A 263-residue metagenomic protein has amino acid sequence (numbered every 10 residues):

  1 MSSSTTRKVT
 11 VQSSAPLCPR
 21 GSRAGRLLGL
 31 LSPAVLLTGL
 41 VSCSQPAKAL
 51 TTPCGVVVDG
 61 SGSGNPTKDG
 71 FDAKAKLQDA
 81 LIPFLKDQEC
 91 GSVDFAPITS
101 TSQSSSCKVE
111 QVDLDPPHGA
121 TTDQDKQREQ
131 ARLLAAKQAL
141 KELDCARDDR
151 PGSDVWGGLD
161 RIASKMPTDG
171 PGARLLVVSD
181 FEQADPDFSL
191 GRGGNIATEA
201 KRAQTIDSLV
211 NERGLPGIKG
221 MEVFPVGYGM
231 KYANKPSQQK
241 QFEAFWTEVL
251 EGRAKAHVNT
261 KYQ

Functional and structural regions predicted by a protein language model:
S4-L31: Bacterial N-terminal signal peptides that target proteins for export
G39-S42: C-terminal motif of bacterial Sec signal peptides marking the signal peptidase cleavage site
S44-P46: Bacterial signal peptide processing site
L50-G119, R174-L176: Von Willebrand factor
T51-V56, C90-F95, A173-L175, P216-M230 (+1 more regions): Hydrophobic beta-strand segments of well-ordered beta-sheets in folded domains
G119-P171: Von Willebrand factor
E182-Q238: VWA/integrin I-like adhesion module and closely mimicked acidic/polar interface patches used
P225-Q263: P/S/T/G-enriched low-complexity
